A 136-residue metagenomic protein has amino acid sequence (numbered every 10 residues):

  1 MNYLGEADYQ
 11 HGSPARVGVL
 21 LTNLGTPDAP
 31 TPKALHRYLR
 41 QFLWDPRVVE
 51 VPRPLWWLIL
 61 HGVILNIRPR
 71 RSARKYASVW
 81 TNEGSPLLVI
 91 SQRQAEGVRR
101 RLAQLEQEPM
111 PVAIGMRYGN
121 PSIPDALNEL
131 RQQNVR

Functional and structural regions predicted by a protein language model:
M1-R136: Active-site-proximal alpha-helix that buttresses catalytic centers in soluble enzyme cores
